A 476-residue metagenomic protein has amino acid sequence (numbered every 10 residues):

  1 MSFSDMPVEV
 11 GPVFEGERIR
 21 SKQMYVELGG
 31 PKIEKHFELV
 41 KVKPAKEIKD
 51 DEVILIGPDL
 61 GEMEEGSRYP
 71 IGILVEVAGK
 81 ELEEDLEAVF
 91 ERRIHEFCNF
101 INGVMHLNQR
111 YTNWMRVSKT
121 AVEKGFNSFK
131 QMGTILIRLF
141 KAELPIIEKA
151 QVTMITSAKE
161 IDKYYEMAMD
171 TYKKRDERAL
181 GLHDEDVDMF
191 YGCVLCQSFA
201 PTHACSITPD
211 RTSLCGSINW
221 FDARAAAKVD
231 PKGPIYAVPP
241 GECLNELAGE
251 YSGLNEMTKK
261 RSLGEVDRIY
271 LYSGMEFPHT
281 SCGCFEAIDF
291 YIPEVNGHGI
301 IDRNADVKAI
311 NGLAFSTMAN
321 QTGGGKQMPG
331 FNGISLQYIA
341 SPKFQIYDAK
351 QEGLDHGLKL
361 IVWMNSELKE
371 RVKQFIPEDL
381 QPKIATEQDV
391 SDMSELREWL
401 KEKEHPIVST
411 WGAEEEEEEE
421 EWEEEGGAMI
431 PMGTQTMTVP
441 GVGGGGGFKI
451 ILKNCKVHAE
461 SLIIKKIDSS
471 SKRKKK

Functional and structural regions predicted by a protein language model:
M1-E416: Cysteine-centered metal-binding/redox modules
E418-K476: Compositionally biased, non-globular sequence tracts
